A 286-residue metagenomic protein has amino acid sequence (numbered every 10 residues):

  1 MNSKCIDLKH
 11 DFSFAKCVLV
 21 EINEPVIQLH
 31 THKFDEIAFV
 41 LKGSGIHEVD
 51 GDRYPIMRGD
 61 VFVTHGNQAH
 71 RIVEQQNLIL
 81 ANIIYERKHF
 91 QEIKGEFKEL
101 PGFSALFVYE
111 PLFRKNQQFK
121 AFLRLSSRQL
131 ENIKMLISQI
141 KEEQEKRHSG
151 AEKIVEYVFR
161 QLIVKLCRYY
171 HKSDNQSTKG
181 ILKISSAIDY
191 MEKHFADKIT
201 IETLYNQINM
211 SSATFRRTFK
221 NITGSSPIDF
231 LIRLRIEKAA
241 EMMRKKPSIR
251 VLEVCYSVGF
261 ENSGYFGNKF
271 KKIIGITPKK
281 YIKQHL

Functional and structural regions predicted by a protein language model:
M1-K16, A69, V73-E142: A hydrophobic/aromatic-rich effector-binding and dimerization subdomain of bacterial HTH-type transcriptional regulators
K16-H32: Conserved short histidine dyad/triad with adjacent acidic residue
N23-E24, R58-G59, N67, K88: Tight coil/turn sites that cap or link beta-strands
T31-H47: Short, conserved beta-strand element in jelly-roll/cupin
L41, M57-R58, G66, Q76: A cytosolic small-molecule/anion-sensing beta-strand core signal
G51-V63: Short acidic-glycine-tyrosine-enriched beta hairpin
K115-N175, L182: An amphipathic alpha-helical interaction segment
K165-H171, Y190-K238, I249, E253-H285: Basic/polar phosphate-binding segments, predominantly the helix-turn-helix DNA-binding elements of transcriptional
